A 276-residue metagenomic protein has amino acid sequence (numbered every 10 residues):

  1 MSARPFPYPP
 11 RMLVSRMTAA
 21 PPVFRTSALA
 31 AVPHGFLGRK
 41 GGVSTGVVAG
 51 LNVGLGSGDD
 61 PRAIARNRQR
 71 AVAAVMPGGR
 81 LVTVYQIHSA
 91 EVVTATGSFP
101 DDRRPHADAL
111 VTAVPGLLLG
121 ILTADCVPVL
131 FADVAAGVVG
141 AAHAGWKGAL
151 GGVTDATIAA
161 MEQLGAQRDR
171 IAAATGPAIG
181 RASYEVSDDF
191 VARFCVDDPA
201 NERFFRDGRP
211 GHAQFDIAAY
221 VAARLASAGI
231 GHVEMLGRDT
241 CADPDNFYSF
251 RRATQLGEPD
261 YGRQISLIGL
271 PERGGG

Functional and structural regions predicted by a protein language model:
S2-G276: Active-site microenvironment for binding and transforming phosphate-containing groups
